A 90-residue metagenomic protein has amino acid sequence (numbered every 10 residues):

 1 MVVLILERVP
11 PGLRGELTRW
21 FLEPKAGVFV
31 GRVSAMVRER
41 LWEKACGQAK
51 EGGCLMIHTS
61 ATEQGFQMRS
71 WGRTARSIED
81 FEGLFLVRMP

Functional and structural regions predicted by a protein language model:
V2-P90: Basic nucleic-acid-binding interfaces
